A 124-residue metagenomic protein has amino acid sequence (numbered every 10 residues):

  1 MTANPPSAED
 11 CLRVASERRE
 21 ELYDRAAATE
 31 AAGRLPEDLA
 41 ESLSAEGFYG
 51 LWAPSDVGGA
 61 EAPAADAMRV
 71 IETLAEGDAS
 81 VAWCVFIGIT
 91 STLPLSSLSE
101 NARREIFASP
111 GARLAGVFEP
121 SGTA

Functional and structural regions predicted by a protein language model:
T2-R69: Alpha-helical interface subdomain recognition
E37, E41-S44, L51-A124: Glycine-rich flavin
